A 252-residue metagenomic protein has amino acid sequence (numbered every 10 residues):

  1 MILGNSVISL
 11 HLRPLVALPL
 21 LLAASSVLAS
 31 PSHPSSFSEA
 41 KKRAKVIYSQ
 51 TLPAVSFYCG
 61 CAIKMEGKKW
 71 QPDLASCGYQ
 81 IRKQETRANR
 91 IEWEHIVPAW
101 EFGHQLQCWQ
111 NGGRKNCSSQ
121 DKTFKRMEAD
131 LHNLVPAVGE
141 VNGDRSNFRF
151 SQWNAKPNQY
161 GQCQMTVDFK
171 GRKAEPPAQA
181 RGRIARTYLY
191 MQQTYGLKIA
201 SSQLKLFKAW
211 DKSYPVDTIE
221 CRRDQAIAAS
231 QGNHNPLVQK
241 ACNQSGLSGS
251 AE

Functional and structural regions predicted by a protein language model:
I2-V16: Bacterial N-terminal signal peptides that target proteins for export
N5, A29-S30: A composition-driven signal for long, intrinsically disordered, charge-rich low-complexity tracts
L18-L21: Core nucleotidyl-transferase/polymerase catalytic module
A24-S25: N-terminal signal peptide c-region/cleavage motif recognized by signal peptidases
S30-R90, F207-A209, I219-E220: Aromatic-lined ligand-binding clefts that engage carbohydrates, nucleic acids, or primary amines
A75, Q80-E252: Domain-level detector of nuclease and nuclease-like folds in predominantly extracellular/periplasmic contexts
